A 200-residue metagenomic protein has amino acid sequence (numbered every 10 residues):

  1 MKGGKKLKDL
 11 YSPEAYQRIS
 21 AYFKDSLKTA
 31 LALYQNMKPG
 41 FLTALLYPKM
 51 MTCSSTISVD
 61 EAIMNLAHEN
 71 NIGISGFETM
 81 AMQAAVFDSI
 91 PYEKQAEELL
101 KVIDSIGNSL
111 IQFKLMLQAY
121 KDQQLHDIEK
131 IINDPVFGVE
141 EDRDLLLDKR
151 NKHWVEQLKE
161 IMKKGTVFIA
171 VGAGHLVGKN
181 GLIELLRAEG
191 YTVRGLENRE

Functional and structural regions predicted by a protein language model:
M1-L145: Structured, acidic catalytic/metal-binding patches in enzyme active sites
E140-E200: A cross-kingdom marker for long, charged
